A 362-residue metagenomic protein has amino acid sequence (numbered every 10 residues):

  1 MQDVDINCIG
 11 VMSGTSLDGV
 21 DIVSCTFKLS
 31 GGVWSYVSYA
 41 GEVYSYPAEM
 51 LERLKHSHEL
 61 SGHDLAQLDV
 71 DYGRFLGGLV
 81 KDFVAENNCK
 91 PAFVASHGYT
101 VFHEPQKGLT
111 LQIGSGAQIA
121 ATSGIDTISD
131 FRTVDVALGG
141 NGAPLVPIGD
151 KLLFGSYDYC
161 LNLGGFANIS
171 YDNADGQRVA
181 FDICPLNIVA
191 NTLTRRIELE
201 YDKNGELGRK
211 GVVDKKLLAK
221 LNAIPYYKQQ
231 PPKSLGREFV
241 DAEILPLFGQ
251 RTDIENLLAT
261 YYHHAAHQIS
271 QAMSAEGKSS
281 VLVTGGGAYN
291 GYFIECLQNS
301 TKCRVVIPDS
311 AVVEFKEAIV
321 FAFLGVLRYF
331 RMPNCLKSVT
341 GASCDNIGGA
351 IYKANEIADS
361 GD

Functional and structural regions predicted by a protein language model:
Q2-D5, N88-K90, S156, A275-S279: Short helix-loop-beta connector
V4-C8, P105-T110, A117, A121 (+1 more regions): Phosphate-binding/catalytic loop of phosphoryl-transfer enzymes
D5, G19-S38, V43-Y44, G176-A266 (+3 more regions): Conserved ATP-utilizing enzyme core subdomain
W34-D71: Conserved non-catalytic scaffold segment of RNase H-like nuclease domains
H58-G116: Short beta-strand-loop/turn "lid" adjacent to the catalytic site in phosphate-handling enzymes
F75-F83, I254-G277, R328: Phosphate/ATP-binding catalytic cores across multiple sugar-kinase/actin-like superfamilies, primarily ASKHA
V101, K278-L297: Glycine-rich phosphate-binding loops at beta-strand->alpha-helix junctions
Q298-V320: Conserved phosphate-binding/catalytic loops in two-lobed NTP-binding clefts
